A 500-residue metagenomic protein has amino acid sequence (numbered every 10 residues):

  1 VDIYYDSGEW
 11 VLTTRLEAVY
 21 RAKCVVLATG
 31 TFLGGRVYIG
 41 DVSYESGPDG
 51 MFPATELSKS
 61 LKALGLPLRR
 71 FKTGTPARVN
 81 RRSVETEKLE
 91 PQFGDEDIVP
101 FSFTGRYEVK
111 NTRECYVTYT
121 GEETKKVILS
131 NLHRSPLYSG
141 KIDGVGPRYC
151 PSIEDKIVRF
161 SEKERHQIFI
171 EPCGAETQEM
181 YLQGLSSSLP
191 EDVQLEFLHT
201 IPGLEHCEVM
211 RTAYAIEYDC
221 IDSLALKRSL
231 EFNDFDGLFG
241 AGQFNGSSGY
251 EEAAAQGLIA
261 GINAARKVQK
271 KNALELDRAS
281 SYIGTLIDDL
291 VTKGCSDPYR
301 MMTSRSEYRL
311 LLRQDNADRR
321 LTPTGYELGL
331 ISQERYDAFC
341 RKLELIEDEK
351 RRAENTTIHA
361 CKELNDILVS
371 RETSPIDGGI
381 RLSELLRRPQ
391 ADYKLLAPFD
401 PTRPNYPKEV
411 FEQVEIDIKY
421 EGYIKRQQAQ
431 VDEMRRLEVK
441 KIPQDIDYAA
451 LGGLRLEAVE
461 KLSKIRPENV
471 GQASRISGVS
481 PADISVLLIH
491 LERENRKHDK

Functional and structural regions predicted by a protein language model:
V1-G34, V79-K88, E217: Feature captures the FAD/FMN-dependent oxidoreductase FAD-binding
L27-R82, I201-P202, H206, I259-K267: Glycine-rich loop(s) and the adjacent beta-strand/alpha-helix scaffold that form part
S58-L195, T292-N365, V369-I376, S383-P389: An anion/pyrophosphate-binding glycine-rich loop and adjacent beta-alpha core in soluble alpha-beta enzymes
F71, Y138-V145, L204-T212, K271-L276: Flexible, glycine/charged-enriched surface loops at secondary-structure junctions
Y181-S247, E275-D288, P407-K461, R466: A glycine-rich dinucleotide-binding beta-alpha-beta segment and adjacent secondary-structure elements that constitute
Q243-E251, E307-R309: Glycine-rich phosphate/pyrophosphate-binding beta-alpha loops
A253-L276: Internal hydrophobic alpha-helix adjacent to the cofactor/substrate pocket in enzyme cavities
R305, L311-R313, T322-E327, I331-D483 (+1 more regions): Extended, charge-enriched "interface" segments that sit outside catalytic cores
